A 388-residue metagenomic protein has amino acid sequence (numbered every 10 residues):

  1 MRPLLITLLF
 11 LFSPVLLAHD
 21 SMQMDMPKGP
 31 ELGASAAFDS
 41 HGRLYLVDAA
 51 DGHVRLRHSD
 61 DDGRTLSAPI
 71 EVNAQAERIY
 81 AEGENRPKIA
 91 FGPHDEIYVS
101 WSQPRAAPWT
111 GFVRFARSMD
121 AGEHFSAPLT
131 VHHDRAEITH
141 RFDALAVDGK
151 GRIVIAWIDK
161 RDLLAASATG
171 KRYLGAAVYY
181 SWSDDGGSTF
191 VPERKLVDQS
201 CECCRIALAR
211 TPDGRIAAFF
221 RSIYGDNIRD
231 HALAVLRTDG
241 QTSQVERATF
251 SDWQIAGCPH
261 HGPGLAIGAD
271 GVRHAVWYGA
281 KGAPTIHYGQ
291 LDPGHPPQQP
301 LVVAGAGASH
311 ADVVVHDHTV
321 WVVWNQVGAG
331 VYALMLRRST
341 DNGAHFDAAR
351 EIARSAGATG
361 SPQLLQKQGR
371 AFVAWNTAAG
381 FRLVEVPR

Functional and structural regions predicted by a protein language model:
M1-L4: Positively charged n-region of N-terminal signal peptides that target proteins for export
I6-F10: Sec-dependent N-terminal signal peptides
S13-P14: N-terminal signal peptide c-region/cleavage motif recognized by signal peptidases
A18-R388: Extracellular, repeat-based ectodomains that mediate carbohydrate processing or recognition
